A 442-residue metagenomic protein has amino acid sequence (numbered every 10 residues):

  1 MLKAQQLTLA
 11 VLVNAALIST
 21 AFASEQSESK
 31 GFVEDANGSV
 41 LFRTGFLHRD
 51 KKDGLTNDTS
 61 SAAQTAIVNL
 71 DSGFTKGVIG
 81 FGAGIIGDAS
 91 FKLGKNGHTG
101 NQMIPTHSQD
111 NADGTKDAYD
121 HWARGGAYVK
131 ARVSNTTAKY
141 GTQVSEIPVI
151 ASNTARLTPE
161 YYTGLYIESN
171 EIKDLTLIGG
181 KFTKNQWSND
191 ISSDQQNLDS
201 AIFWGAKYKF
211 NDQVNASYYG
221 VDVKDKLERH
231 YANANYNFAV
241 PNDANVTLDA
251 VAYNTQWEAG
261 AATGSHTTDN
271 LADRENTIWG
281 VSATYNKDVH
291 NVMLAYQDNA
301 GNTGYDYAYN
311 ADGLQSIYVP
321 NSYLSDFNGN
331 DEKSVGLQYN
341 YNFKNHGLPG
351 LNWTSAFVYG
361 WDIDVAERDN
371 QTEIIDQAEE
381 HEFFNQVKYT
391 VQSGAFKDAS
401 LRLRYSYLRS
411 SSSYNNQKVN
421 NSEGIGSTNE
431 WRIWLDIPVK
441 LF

Functional and structural regions predicted by a protein language model:
N14-T142, Q386-Q392, S400-F442: Beta-barrel outer-membrane channel/assembly domains of diderm bacteria
E34, S60-A66, H121-G125, P159-T163 (+6 more regions): Residues that define the transmembrane beta-barrel architecture of outer-membrane proteins
V40, A66-S72, A127-A131, L165-S169 (+7 more regions): Residues on the lipid-exposed face of transmembrane beta-strands in outer-membrane beta-barrel proteins
T44-F46, A138-S152, L177-K184, W204-A206 (+5 more regions): Transmembrane beta-strand segments that form the barrel wall of outer-membrane beta-barrel proteins
G45-H48, H107-S108, T142-I147, Y208-N215 (+4 more regions): Flexible, solvent-exposed coil segments and beta strand-coil junctions, predominantly the extracellular/periplasmic
G77-G80, N135-K139, D174-I178, Q186 (+7 more regions): Repeated loop/turn-to-beta-strand initiation elements of outer-membrane beta-barrel proteins
F91-L93, I178-Q195, D222, D243-D326 (+2 more regions): Outer-membrane beta-barrel translocator/channel fold
Y296-Q392: C-terminal structural cap/anchor segments
